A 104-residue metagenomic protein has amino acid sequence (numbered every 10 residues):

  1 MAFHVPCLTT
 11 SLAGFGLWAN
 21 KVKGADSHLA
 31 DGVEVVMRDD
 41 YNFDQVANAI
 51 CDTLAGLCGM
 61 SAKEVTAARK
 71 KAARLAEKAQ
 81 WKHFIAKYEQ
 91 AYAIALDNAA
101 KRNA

Functional and structural regions predicted by a protein language model:
M1-R69, R74-A76: Catalytic binding pocket for nucleotide-activated donors in carbohydrate/polymer assembly enzymes
W81-A104: C-terminal alpha-helical cap of glycosyltransferases
